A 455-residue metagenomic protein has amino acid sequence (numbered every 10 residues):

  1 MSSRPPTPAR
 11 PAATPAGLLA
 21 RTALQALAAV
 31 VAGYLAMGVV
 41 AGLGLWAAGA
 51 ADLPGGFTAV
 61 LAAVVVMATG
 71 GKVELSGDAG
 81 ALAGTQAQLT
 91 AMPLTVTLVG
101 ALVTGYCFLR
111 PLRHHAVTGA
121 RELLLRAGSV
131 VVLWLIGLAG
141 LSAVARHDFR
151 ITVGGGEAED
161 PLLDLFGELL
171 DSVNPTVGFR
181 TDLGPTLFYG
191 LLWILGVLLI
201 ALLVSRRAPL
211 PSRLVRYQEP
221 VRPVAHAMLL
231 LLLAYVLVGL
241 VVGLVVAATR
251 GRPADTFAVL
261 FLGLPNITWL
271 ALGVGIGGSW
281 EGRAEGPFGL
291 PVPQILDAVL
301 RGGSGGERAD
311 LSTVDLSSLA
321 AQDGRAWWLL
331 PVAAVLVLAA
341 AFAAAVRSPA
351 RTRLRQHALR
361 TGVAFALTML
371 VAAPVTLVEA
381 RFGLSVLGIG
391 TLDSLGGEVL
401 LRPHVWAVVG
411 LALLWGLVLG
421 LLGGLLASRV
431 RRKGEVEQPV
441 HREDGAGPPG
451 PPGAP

Functional and structural regions predicted by a protein language model:
M1-P6: N-terminal acidic, proline/glycine-rich, low-complexity intrinsically disordered segments
P11-L24, L102-A127, A143-R150, L195-A227 (+4 more regions): Cytoplasmic membrane-interface segments at the C-terminal ends of transmembrane helices
P11-V99, A143-D182, G243-A333, V371-G447: Long, glycine/tryptophan/cysteine-rich extracytoplasmic
V31-V39, V130-S142, A227-G243, L367-T368 (+1 more regions): Selective recognition of specific alpha-helical transmembrane segments in multi-pass small-molecule
T90-L102, L123-V131: Elongated alpha-helical scaffolds
F179-L195: Alpha-helical transmembrane segments
L214-D255: A structural/positional concept
G447-P455: Long, low-complexity, intrinsically disordered segments
